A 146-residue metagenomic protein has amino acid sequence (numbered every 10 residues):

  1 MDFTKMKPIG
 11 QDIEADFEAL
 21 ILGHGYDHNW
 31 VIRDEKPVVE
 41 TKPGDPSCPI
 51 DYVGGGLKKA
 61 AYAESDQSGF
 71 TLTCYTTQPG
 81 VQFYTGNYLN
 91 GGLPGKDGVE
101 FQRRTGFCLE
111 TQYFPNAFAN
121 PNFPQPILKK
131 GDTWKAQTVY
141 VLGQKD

Functional and structural regions predicted by a protein language model:
M1-D146: Active-site pocket scaffolds in enzymes
